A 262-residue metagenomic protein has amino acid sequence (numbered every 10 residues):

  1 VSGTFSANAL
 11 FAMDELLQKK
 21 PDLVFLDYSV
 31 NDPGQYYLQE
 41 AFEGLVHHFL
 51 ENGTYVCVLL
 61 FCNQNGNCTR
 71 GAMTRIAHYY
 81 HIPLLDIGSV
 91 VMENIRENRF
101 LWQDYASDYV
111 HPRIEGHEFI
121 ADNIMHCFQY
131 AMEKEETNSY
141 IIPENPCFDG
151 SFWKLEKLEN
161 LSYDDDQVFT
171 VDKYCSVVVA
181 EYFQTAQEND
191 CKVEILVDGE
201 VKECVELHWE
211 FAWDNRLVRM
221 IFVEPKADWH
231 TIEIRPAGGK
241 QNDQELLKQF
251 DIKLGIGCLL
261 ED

Functional and structural regions predicted by a protein language model:
V1-F5: Short beta->alpha junction loops
N8-K134, T185-N189, E194, D198-E261: Alpha-helical cap/lid subdomain in secreted, periplasmic, or secretory-pathway luminal O-acyl-processing enzymes
Y130, K134-N189, Q241-D262: Beta-strand-rich recognition domains
